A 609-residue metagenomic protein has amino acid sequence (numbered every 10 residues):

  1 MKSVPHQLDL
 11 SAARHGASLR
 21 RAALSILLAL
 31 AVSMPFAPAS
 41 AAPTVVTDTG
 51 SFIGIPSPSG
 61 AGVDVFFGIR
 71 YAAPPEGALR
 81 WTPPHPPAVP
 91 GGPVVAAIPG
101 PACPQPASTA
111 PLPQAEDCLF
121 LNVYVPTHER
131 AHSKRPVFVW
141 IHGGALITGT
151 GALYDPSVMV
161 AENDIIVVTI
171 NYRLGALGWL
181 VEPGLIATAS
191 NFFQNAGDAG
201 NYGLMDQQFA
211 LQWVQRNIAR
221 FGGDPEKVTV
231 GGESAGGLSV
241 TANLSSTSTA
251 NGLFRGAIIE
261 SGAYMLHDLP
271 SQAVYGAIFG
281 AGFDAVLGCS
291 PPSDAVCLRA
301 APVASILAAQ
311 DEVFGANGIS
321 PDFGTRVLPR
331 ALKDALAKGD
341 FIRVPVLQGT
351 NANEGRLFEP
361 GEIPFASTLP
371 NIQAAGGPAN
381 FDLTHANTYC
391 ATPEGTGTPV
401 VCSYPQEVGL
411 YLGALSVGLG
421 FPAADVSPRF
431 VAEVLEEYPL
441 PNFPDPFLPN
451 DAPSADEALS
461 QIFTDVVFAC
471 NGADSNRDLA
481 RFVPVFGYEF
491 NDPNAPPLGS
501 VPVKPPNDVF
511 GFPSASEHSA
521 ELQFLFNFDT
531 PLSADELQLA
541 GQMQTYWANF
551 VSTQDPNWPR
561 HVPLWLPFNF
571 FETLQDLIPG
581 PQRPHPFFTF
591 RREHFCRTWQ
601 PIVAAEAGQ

Functional and structural regions predicted by a protein language model:
M1-L19: N-terminal secretory signal peptides that target proteins for export/translocation
H15, A41-Y202, E536-M543, V551-P559: Non-catalytic accessory segments of hydrolases
A22-P35: Bacterial N-terminal signal peptides
P58, L435-L448, E457-Q461, V467-Q609: Mobile gating loops/cap/lid regions near enzyme active sites that modulate substrate access
E76-A78, H132-R135, T148-Y154, G178-P183 (+5 more regions): Short, solvent-exposed loop/turn and secondary-structure capping segments
A107-T109, F209-Q212, R216, A242-S245 (+4 more regions): Substrate-access "cap/lid" subdomains that shape and gate the entrance to catalytic or ligand-binding pockets
F221-E233: Alpha/beta-hydrolase fold nucleophile elbow
G236-V240: Catalytic nucleophile loop
